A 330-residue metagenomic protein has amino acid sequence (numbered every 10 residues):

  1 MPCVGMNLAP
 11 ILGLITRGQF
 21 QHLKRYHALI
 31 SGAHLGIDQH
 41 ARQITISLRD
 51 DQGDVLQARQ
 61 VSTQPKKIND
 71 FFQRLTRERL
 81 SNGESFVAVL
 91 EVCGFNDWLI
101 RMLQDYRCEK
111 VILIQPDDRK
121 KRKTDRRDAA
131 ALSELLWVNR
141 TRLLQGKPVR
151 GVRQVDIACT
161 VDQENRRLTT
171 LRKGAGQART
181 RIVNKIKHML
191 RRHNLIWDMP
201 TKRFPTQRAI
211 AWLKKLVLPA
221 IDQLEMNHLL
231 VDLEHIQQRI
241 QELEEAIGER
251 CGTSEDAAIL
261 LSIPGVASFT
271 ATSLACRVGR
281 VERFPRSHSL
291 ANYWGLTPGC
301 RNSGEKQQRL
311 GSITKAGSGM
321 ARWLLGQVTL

Functional and structural regions predicted by a protein language model:
M1-G32, D54, L80: Intrinsically disordered, low-complexity and often Lys/Arg-enriched segments
Y26-D50, L132: Gly/Thr-rich phosphate-binding beta-strand-loop-beta motif of the actin/hexokinase/Hsp70
R42-K67: Short glycine-rich, Thr/Ser-proximal phosphate-binding strand/loop in the N-terminal lobe of ATP-dependent enzymes
K66-V87: Short, basic/hydrophobic alpha-helical segments
F86-L99, D118-K123: Acidic, metal-coordinating catalytic cores used for nucleic-acid/nucleotide bond scission and strand-transfer chemistry
V111-Q154, W212, G304-A316: Short alpha-helix plus adjacent loop in nuclease-associated cores
K120, I259-S262, S268, S273-L330: Phosphate-backbone recognition surface of nucleic-acid-processing proteins
N165, T169-I259, M320: Glycine-rich, often acidic, oxyanion-interacting loops/wings at catalytic, nucleic-acid, or phospho-protein interfaces
